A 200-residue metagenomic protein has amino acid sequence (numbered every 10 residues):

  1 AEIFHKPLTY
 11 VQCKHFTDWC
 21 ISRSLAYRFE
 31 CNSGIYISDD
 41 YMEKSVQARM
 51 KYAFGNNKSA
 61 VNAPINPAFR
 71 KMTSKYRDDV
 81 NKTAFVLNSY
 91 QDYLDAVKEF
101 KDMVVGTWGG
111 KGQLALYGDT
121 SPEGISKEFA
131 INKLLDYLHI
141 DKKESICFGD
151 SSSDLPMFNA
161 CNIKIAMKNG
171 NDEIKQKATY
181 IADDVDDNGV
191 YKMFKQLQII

Functional and structural regions predicted by a protein language model:
A1-I35, D136-K143, G170: Cytosolic catalytic headpiece
E2-L8, S59-P67, T179: Short, exposed beta-strand "edge-strand" segments with a Pro/Gly-rich flavor and a Y/T-containing core
W19, E30-F148: Conserved acidic, metal-coordinating active-site core of Asp-based, Mg2+-dependent phosphoryl-transfer enzymes
S24, K101-V104, N162: Residue-level detector of structured alpha->beta connecting loops
Y117-I200: Mg2+-dependent phosphoryl-transfer enzymes with acidic/Ser/Thr/Gly-rich catalytic loops
